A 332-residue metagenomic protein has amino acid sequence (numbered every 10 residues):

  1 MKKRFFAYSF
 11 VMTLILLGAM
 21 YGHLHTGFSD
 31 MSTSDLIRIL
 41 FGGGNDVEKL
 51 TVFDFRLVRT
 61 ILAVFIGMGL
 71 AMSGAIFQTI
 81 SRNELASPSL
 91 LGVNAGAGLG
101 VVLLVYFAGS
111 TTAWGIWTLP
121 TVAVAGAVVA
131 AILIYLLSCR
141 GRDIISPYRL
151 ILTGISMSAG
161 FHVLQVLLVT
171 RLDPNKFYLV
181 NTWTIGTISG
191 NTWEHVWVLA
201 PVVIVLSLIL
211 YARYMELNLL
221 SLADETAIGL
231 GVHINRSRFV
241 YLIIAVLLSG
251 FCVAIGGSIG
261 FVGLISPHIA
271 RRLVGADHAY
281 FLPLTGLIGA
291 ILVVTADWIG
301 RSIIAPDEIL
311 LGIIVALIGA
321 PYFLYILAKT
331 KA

Functional and structural regions predicted by a protein language model:
M1-A332: Alpha-helical transmembrane segments in inner-membrane proteins
